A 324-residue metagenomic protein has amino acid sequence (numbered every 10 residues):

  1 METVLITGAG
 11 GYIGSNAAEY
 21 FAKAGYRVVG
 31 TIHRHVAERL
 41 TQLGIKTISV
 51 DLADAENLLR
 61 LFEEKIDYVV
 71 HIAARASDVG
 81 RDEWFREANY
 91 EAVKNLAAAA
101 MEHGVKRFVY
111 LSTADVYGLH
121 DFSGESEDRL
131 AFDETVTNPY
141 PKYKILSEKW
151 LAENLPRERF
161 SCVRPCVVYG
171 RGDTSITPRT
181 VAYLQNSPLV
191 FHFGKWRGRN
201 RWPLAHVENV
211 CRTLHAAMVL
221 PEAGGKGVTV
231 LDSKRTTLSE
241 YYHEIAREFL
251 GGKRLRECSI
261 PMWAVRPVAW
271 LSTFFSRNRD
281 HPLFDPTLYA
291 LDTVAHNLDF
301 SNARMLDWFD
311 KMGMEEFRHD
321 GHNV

Functional and structural regions predicted by a protein language model:
V4-A24: N-terminal Rossmann NAD(P)H-binding glycine-rich loop of SDR-like oxidoreductase domains
T7, G170, F193-N200, V228-T236 (+3 more regions): Glycine-rich Rossmann NAD(P)(H)-binding loop
A37, K46-E91, N95, A99-E102 (+1 more regions): NAD(P)H-binding glycine-rich loop region in Rossmannoid oxidoreductase-like domains and their noncatalytic homologs
N95-K142: Conserved Rossmann-fold NAD(P)-dependent oxidoreductase catalytic core, especially the SDR/UDP-sugar
F122-V168, D173, L189: Catalytic helix-loop patch of NAD(P)-dependent Rossmann-fold dehydrogenases
R157-C162, C166-W202, V207, A216: NAD(P)-dependent short-chain dehydrogenase/reductase
T213-P282, H322-V324: Mid/C-terminal beta-alpha module of Rossmann-like enzyme folds, strongest in SDR-family dehydrogenases/epimerases
N297-V324: Amphipathic terminal alpha-helices
